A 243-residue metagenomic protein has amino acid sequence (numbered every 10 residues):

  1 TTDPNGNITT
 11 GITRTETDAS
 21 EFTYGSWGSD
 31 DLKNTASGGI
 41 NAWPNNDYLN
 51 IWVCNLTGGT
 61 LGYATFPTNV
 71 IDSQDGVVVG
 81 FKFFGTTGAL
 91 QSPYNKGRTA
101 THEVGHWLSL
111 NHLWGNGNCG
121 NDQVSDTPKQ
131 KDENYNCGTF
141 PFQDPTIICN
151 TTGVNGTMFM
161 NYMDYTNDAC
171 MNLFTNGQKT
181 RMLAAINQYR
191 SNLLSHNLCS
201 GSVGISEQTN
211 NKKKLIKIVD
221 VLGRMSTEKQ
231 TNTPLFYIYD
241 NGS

Functional and structural regions predicted by a protein language model:
T1-N45: Propeptide-to-catalytic entry region of secreted or membrane-anchored zinc metalloproteases
S29-G115: Active-site-proximal segment of zinc-dependent metalloprotease catalytic domains
Q91-N172: The catalytic-center signature of Zn2+-dependent metalloproteases
N95-K96, K212-L215, T233: Short loop/turn microsegments at loop-to-beta-strand junctions
T101, V219-L222, I238: Hydrophobic alpha-helical segments, especially N-terminal targeting/anchoring helices
F174-G204: A recurrent domain-boundary module in secreted/ectodomain proteins
S195-S226: Residue-level detector of functionally pivotal "anchor" positions at catalytic/ligand-binding pockets or at interdomain
P234-S243: C-terminal tail/sorting-segment detector
